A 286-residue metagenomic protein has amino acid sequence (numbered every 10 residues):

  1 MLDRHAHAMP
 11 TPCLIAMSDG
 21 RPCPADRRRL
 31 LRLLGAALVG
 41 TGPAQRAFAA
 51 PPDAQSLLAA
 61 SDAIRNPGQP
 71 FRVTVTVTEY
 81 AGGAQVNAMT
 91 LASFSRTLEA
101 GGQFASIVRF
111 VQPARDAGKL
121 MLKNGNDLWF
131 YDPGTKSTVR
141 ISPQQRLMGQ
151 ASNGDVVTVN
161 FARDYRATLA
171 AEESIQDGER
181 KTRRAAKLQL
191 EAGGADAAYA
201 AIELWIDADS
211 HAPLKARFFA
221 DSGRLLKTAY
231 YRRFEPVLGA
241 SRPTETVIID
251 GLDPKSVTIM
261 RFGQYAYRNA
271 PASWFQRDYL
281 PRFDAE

Functional and structural regions predicted by a protein language model:
M1-D26, L33-T41: N-terminal secretory signal peptides
C23-A25, G42-A60: C-terminal segment of N-terminal export signals and the immediately downstream linker at the start of the mature
D53-G134: N-terminal mature ectodomain segment of secretory-pathway/periplasmic proteins
Q55, N87, T158-E172, G223-T228: A short, amphipathic edge element
G82-Q85, E99-Q103, Q176-R183, A197 (+1 more regions): Short, solvent-exposed loop/turn segments that connect beta-strands within catalytic domains and beta-strand-rich
S93-T97, T168-E179, R232-F234: Short amphipathic beta-strand and strand-loop transition segments with alternating hydrophobic
D127, Y131, S137-I141, Q150-V157 (+1 more regions): Gly/Pro-enriched, hydrophobic low-complexity segments that function as extracytoplasmic propeptides/linkers
Q276-A285: Short, low-complexity, Pro/Ser/Thr/Gly-rich segments in the mature regions of secreted, periplasmic
